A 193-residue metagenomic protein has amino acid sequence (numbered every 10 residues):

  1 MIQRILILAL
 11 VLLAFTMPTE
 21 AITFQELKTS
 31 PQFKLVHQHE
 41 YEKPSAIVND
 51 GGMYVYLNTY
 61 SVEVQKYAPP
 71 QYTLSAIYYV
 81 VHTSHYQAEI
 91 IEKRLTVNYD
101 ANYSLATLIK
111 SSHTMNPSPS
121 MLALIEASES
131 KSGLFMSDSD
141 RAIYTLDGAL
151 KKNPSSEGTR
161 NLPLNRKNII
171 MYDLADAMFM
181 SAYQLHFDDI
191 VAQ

Functional and structural regions predicted by a protein language model:
M1-I2: N-terminal secretory signal peptides that target proteins for export/translocation
I5-M17: Sec-dependent N-terminal signal peptides
A21-K93, D100-Q193: N-terminal secretory-pathway/extracellular module detecting exported/lumenal segments and adjacent signal-anchor/first
